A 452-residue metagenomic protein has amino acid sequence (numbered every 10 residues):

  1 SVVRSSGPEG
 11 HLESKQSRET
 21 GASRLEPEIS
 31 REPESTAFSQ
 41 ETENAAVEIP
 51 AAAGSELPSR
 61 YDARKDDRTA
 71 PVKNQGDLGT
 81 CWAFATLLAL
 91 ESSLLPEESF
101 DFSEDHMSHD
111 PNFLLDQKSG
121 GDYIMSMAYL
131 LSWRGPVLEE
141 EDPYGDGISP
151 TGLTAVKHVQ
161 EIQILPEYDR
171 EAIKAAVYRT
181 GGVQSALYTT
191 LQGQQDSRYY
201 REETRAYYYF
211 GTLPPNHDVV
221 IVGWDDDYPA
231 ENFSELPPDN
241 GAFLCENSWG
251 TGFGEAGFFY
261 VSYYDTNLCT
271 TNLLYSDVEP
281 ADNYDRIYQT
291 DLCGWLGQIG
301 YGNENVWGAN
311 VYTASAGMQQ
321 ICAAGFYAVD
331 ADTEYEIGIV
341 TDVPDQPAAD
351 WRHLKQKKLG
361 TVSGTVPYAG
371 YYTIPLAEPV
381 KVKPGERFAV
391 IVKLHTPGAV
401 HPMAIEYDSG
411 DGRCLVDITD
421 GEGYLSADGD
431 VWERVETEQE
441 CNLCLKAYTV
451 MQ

Functional and structural regions predicted by a protein language model:
S1-C322, Y327-V362, Y407: Catalytic-core signature of thiol
V3-R4, E48-P50, K383, E436 (+1 more regions): N-terminal non-cleavable signal-anchor helices
L95-E97, V390, Q452: Solvent-exposed, well-ordered amphipathic alpha-helical segments that flank/support binding or catalytic loops
Y260, V306-V311, A323-Y327, I337-G338 (+5 more regions): Ordered hydrophobic segments in well-structured contexts
Y264-C269, P384, E436-C444: Extracellular interaction modules
D332-V416: Aromatic- and Gly/Pro-enriched, solvent-exposed loop/edge beta-strand patches characteristic of beta-rich domains
V392-Q452: Short, surface-exposed beta-strand/loop patches at domain edges that form aromatic-rich interfacial subsites
